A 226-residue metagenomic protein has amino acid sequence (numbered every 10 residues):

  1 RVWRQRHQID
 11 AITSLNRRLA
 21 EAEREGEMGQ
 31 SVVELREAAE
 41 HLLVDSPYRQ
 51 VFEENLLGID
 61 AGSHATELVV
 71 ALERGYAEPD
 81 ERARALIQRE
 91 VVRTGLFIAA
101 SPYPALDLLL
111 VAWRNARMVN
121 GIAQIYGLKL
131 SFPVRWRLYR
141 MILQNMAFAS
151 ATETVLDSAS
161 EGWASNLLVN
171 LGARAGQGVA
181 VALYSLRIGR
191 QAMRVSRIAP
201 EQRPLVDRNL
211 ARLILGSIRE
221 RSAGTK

Functional and structural regions predicted by a protein language model:
V2-N16, A116, M193, R197: Juxtamembrane helix-loop transition segments at the membrane interface in multi-pass membrane proteins
Q5-A99: Membrane-proximal, non-transmembrane interface segments of integral membrane proteins
D45, A112-A116, F148, T152 (+2 more regions): Alpha-helical transmembrane segments of polytopic integral membrane proteins, especially the permease/helical cores
V70-A116, S131, R135-F148: Transmembrane alpha-helical segments and their cytosolic interface motifs in multi-pass membrane proteins
Q124-L183: Hydrophobic alpha-helical transmembrane segments and adjacent short intramembrane/lumenal linkers of inner/organellar
A173-K226: Acidic, carboxylate-rich catalytic segments that either coordinate divalent cations
